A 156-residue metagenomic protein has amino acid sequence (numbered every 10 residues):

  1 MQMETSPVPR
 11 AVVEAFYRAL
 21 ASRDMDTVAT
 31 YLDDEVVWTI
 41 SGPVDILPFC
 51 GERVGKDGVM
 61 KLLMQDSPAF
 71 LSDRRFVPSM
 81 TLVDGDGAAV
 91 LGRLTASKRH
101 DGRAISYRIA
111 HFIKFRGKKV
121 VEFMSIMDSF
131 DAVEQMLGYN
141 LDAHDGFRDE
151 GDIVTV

Functional and structural regions predicted by a protein language model:
Q2-V8, M64-V156: A beta-strand edge to alpha-helix "cap/lid" segment located at domain peripheries
T5-D24, Y31: Short, aromatic-enriched amphipathic alpha-helices that serve as compact interaction elements
V13-F16, T27-A29, V36, G55 (+4 more regions): Hydrophobic pocket/interface hotspot
Y17, D24-T27, P78-S79, H100-D101: Short helix-to-loop capping/linker segments positioned immediately adjacent to catalytic or ligand/cofactor-binding
S22, D26, I153-T155: Membrane-interface extramembranous regions
T27, D33-D86: A solvent-exposed, acidic/Ser-Thr-rich amphipathic alpha-helical stretch
